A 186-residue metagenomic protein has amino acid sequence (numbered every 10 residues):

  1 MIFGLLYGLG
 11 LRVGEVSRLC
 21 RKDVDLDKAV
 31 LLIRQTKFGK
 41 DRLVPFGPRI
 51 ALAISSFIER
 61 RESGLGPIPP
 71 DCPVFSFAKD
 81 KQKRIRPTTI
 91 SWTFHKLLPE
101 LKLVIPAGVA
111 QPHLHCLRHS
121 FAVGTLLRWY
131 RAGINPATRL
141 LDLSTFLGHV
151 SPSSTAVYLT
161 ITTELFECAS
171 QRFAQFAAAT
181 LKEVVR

Functional and structural regions predicted by a protein language model:
M1-R186: Conserved catalytic core of the tyrosine transesterase superfamily
